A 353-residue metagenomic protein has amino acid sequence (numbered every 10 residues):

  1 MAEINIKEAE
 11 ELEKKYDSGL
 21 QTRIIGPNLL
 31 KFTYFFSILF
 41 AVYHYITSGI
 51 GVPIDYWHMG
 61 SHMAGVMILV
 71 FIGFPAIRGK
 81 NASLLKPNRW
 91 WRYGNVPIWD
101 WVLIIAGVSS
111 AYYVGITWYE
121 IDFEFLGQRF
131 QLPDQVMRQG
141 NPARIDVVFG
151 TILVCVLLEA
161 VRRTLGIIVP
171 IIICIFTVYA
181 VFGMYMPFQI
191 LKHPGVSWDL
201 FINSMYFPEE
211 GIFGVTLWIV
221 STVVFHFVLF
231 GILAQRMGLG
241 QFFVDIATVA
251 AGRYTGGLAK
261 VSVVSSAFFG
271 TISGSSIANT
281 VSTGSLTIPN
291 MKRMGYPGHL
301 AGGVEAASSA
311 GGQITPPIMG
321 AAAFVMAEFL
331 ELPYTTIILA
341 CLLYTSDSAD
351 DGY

Functional and structural regions predicted by a protein language model:
M1-N141, V147-T151: Conserved, well-structured core domains of diverse proteins
P53-Y56, L84-V96, E124-L229: Hydrophobic transmembrane alpha-helices of multi-pass solute/ion transporters
A160, T177, A267-F268, V325 (+1 more regions): Alpha-helical transmembrane segments of multipass membrane proteins
F230-L233, L239-A251: Carboxylate/His-rich catalytic cores and anion/metal-binding grooves
V244-G312, I318, A322-V325: Hydrophobic transmembrane alpha-helices that form the pore/transport pathway of multi-pass ion and small-solute
T336-L343: Alpha-helical transmembrane segments
Y344-Y353: Single conserved hydrophobic/aromatic residue that forms the stacking wall/gate of nucleotide- or nucleobase-binding
